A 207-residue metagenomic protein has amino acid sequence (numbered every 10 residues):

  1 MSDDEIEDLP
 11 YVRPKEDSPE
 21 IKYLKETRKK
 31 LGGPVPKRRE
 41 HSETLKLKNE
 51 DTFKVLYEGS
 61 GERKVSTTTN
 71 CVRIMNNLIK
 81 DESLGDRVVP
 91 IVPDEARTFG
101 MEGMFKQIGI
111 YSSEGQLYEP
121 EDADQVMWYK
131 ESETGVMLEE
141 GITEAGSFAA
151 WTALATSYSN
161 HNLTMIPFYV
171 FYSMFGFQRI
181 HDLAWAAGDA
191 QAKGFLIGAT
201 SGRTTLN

Functional and structural regions predicted by a protein language model:
M1-D3: C-terminal, active-site-flanking charged/polar segments
L9-N207: Thiamine diphosphate
